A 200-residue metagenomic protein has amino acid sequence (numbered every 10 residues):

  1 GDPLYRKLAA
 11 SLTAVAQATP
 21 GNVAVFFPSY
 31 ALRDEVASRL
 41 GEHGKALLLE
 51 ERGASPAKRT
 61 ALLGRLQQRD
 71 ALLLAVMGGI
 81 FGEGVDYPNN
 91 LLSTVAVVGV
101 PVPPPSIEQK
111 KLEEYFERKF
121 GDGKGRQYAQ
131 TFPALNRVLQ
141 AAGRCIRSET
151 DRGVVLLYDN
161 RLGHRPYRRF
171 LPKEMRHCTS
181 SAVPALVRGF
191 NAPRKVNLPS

Functional and structural regions predicted by a protein language model:
G1-S200: ASCE RecA-like P-loop NTPase motor cores that couple ATP hydrolysis to mechanical translocation on nucleic acids
